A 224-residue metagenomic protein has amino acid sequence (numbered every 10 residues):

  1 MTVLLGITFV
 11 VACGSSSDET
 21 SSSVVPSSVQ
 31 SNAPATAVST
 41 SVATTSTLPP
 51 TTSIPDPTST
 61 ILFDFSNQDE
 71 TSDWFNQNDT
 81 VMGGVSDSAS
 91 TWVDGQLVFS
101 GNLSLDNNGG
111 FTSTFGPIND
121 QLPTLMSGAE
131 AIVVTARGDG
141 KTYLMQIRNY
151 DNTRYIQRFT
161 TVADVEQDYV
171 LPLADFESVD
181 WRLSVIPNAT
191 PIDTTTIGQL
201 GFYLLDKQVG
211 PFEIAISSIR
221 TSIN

Functional and structural regions predicted by a protein language model:
M1-V3: Sec-dependent signal peptide recognition, specifically the positively charged N-region followed immediately by
G14-N224: Beta-rich carbohydrate-recognition modules and glycan-binding surfaces
